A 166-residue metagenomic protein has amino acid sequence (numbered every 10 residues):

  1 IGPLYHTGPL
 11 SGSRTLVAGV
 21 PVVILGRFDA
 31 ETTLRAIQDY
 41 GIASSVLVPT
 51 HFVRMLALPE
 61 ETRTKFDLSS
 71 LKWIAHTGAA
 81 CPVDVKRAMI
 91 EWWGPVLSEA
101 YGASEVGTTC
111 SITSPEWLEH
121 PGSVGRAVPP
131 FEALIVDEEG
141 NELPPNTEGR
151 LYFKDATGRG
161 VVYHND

Functional and structural regions predicted by a protein language model:
I1-G2, I24, A75-T77, V136-E138 (+2 more regions): Thr-Gly-centered strand-to-loop micro-motif
Y5, V23, E31, F52-V53 (+2 more regions): Nucleotide phosphate-binding site architecture
Y5-S44, L58: Conserved AMP-binding/adenylation subdomain of ANL enzymes
V17-V20, I42-L47, L56-P121, E132 (+1 more regions): Gly/Ser/Thr-rich phosphate-binding loop
T50-V53, A79-A80, A156-G158: Alpha-helix/helix-capping structural signal
A127-P130, N141-D166: Conserved ATP/PPi-binding loop(s) of AMP-dependent carboxylate-activating enzymes
